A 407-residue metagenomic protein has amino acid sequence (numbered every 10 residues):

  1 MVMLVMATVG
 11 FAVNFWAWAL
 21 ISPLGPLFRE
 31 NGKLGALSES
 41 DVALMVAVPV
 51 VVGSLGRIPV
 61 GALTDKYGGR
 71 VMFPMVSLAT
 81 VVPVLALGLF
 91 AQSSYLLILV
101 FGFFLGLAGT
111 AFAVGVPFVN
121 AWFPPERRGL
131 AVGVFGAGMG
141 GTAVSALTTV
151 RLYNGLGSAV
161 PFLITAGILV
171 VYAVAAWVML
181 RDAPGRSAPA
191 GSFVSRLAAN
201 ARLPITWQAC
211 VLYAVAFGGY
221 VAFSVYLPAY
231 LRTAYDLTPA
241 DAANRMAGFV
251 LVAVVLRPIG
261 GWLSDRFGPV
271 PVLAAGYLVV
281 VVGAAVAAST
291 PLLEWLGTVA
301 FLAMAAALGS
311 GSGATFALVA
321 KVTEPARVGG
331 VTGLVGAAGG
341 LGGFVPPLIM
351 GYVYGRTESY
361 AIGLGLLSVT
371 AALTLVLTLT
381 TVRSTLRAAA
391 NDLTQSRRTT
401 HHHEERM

Functional and structural regions predicted by a protein language model:
I21-P23, I205-V255: Extracytoplasmic gate region of multi-pass secondary transporters
L44-G61, A247-I259: Central cavity-lining transmembrane alpha-helices of secondary-active solute carriers, predominantly the Major
L78-Q92, L278-L292: C-terminal ends and interior cores of transmembrane alpha-helices in multi-pass membrane transporters/permeases
L96-T110, L296-S310: Hydrophobic core of transmembrane alpha-helices in multi-pass small-molecule transporters, especially MFS/SLC-type
F101-G138: Cytoplasmic helix-loop-helix junction between adjacent transmembrane helices in 12-TM secondary transporters
V134-L180: Helix-loop-helix hairpin linking two adjacent transmembrane segments in secondary transporters
A183-C210: Juxtamembrane intracellular "pre-TM" segments in multi-pass secondary transporters
